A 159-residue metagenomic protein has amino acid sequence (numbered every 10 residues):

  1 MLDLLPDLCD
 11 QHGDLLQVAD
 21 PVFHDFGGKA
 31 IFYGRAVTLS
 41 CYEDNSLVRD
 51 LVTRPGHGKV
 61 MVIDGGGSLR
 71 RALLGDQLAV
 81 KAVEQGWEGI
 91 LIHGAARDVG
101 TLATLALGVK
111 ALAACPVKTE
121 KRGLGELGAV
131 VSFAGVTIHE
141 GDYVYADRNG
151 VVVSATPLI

Functional and structural regions predicted by a protein language model:
M1-E140, P157-I159: Feature captures the catalytic cores and cofactor-binding loops of soluble hydro-lyases/lyases that act on carboxylate
L78, N149-G150: A generic "binding-loop/recognition-motif" signal
T137, G150-V152: Short, charged beta-turn/beta-strand-edge "cap" motif at the junction between a beta-strand and an adjacent loop
